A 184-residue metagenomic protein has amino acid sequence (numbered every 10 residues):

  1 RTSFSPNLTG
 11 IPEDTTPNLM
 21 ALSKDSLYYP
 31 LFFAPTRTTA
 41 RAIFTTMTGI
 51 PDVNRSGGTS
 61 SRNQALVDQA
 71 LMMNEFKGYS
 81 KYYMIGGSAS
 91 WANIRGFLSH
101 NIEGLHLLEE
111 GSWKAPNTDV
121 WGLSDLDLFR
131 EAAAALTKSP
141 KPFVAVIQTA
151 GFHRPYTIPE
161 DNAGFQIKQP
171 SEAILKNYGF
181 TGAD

Functional and structural regions predicted by a protein language model:
R1-D184: Solvent-exposed soluble domains appended to multi-pass membrane proteins
